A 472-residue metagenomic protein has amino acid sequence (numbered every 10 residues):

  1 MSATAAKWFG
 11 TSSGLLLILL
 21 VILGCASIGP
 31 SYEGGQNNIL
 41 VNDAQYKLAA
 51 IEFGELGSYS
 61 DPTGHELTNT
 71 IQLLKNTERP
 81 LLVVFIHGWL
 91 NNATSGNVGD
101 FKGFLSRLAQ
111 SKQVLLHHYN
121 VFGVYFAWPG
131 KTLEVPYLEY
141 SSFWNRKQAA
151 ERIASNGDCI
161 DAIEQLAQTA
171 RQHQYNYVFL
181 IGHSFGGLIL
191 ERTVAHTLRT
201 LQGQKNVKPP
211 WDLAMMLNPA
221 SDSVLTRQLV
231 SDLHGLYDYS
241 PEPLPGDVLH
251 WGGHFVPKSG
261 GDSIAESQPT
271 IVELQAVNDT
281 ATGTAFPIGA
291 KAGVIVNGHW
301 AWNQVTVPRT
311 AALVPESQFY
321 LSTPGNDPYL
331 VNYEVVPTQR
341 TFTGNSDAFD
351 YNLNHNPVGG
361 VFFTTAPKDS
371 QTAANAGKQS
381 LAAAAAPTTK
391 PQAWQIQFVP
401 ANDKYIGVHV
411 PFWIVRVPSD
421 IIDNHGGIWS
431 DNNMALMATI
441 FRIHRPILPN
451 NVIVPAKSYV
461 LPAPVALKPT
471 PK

Functional and structural regions predicted by a protein language model:
S2-G14: Bacterial N-terminal signal peptides that target proteins for export
V21-G24: C-terminal motif of bacterial Sec signal peptides marking the signal peptidase cleavage site
A26-D61, H118, F126-Y175, V194-P462: Lipolytic serine-hydrolase domain surface
G57-K75: N-terminal carbohydrate-binding/catalytic regions of secreted carbohydrate-active enzymes
L74-T132: Short, surface-exposed "cap/lid" segments of acyl-processing enzymes
L81-V83, Y177-F179, L213: Structural motif
V84-G88, H183-S184, N218: The conserved beta1-alpha1 loop
I181-G182, G186, L190: Gly/Ala-rich beta-loop-alpha elbow adjacent to hydrolase catalytic centers
